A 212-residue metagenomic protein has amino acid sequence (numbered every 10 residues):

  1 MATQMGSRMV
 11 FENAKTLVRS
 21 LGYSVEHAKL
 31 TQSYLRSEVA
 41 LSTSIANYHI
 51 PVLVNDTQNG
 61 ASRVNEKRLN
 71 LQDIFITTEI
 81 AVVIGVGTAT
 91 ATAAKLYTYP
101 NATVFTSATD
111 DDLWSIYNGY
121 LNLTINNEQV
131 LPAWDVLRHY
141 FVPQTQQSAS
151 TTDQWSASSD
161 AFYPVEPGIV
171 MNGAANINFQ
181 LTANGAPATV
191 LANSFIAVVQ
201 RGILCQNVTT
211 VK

Functional and structural regions predicted by a protein language model:
M1-K212: Beta-strand-centric surfaces of beta-sandwich/beta-rich domains
